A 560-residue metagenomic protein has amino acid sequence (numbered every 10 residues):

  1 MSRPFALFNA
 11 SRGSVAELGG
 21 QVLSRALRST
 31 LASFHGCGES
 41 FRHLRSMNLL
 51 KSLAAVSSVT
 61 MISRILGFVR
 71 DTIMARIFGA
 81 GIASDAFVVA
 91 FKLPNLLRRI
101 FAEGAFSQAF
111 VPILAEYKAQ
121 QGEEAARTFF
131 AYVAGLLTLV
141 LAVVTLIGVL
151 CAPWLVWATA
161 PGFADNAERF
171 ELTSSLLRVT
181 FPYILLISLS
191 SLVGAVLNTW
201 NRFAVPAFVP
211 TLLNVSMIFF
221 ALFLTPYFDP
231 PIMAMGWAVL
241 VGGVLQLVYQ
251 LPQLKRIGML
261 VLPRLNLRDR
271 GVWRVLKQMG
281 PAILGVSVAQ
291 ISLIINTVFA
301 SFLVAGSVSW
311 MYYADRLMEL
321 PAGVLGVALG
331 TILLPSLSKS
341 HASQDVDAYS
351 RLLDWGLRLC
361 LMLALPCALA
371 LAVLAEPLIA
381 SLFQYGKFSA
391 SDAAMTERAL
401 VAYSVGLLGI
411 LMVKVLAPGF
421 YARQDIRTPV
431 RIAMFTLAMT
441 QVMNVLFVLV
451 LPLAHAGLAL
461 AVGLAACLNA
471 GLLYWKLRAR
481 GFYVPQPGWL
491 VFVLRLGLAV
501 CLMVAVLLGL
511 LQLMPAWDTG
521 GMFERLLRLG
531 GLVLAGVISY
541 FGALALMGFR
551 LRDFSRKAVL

Functional and structural regions predicted by a protein language model:
F41-L560: Membrane-embedded alpha-helical bundles of multi-pass transporters/translocases, especially carrier/permease families
